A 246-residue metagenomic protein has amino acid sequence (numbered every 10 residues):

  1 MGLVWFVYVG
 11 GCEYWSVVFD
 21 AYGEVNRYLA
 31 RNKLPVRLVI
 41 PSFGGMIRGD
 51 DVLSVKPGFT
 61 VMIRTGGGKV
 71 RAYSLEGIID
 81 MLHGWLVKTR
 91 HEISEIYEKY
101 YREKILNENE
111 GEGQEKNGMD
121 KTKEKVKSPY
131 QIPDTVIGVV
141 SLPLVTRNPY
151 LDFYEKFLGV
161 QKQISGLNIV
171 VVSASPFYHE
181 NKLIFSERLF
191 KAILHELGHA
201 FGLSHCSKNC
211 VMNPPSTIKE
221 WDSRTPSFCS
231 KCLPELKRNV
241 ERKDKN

Functional and structural regions predicted by a protein language model:
M1-P133, V139-Y154, L189: Propeptide-to-catalytic entry region of secreted or membrane-anchored zinc metalloproteases
R37-I40, V136, I169-V171, V211: Conserved beta-strand scaffold positions in the cores of enzyme catalytic domains, especially in NTP/NDP-utilizing
M119, S128-L194, H199-A200: Active-site-proximal segment of zinc-dependent metalloprotease catalytic domains
V160, S165-R188, S204-N246: Metalloprotease/metallohydrolase-associated module, dominated by Zn2+-dependent proteases
